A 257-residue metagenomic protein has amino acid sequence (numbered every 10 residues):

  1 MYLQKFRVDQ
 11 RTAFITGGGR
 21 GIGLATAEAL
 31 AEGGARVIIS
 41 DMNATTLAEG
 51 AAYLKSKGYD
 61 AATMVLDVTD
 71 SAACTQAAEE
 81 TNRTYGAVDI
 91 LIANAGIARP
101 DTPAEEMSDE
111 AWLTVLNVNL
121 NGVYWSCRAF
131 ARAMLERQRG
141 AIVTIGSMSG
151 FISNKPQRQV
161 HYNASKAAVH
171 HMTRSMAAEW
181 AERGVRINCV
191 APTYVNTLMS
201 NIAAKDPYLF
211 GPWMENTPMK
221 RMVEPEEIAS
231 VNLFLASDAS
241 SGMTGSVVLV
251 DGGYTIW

Functional and structural regions predicted by a protein language model:
M1-K5, A98-D101, N232-L233, T244-W257: Short C-terminal tail/terminal secondary-structure segment of NAD(P)H-dependent dehydrogenase/reductase domains
R7-I38: Canonical Rossmann dinucleotide-binding motif of NAD(H)/NADP(H)-dependent dehydrogenases/reductases, specifically
T102-A104, S108-L116, W213: Substrate-binding pocket helix/loop in short-chain dehydrogenase/reductase
C127, S165, T173: Active-site helix of classical SDR
R132, A178-E182, S241: Alpha-helical segment proximal to the catalytic Tyr-Lys
S147: Residue(s) in the substrate-gating loop at a strand-loop-helix junction that position the organic substrate next
T217-I228, A239: A conserved structural motif in NAD(P)-dependent oxidoreductases
